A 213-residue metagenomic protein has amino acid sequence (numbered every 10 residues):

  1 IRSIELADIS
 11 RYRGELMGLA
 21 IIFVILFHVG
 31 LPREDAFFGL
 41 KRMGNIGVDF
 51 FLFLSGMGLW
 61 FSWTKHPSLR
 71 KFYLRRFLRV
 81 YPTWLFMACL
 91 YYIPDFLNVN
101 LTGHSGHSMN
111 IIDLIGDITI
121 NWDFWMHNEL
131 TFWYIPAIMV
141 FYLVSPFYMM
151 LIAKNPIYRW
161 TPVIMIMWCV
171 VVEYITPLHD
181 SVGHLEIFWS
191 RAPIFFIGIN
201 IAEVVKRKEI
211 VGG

Functional and structural regions predicted by a protein language model:
R2-L19, P156-Y158: N-terminal membrane topogenic signal
R13-F23, K41, V48, W84-M87 (+1 more regions): Hydrophobic alpha-helical transmembrane segments of polytopic
A20, N45-L52, F61-M126, F141 (+1 more regions): Transmembrane alpha-helical segments and their boundary/interface "anchor" motifs in multi-pass integral membrane
I22-G30, I93, I120-N121, V163-P177: Aromatic-anchored segments of alpha-helical transmembrane domains
A36-V48, D123-A137, I175-I197: Interfacial loop-to-helix transition and helix-capping segments at the boundaries of transmembrane helices
L52-S55, L59, W63, V140-Y148 (+1 more regions): Transmembrane alpha-helical segments
F86, L90-P94, N98, V144 (+5 more regions): Alpha-helical membrane-inserting segments
Y142-M167, A202-G213: Solvent-exposed interhelical
